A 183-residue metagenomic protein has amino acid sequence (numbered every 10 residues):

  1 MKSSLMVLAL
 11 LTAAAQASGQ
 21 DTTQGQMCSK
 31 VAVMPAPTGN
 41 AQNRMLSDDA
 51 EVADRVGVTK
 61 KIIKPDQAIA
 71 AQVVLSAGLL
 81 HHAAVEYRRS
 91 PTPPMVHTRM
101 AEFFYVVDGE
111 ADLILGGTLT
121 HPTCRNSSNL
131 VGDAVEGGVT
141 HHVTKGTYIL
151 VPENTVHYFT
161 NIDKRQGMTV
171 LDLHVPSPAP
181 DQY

Functional and structural regions predicted by a protein language model:
M1-S4: Positively charged n-region of N-terminal signal peptides that target proteins for export
T12-A14: N-terminal signal peptide c-region/cleavage motif recognized by signal peptidases
G19-P94, Q182-Y183: A short, N-terminal "cap"/entry segment at the start of jelly-roll beta-barrel domains of the cupin/DSBH fold
T92-T98, T160-I162: Short histidine-centered beta-strand/loop micro-motifs that create catalytic or ligand/metal-coordination sites
M95, E102-Y105, T140-H141, Y148-I149: His/acidic/aromatic-lined binding-pocket segments of jelly-roll/cupin-type domains and related regulatory beta-sandwich
T98-L113, G117-L119, S127-A134: Short, conserved beta-strand element in jelly-roll/cupin
R125-E153: Short acidic-glycine-tyrosine-enriched beta hairpin
H142-T147, E153-S177: Ligand-binding loop in jelly-roll beta-barrel domains
